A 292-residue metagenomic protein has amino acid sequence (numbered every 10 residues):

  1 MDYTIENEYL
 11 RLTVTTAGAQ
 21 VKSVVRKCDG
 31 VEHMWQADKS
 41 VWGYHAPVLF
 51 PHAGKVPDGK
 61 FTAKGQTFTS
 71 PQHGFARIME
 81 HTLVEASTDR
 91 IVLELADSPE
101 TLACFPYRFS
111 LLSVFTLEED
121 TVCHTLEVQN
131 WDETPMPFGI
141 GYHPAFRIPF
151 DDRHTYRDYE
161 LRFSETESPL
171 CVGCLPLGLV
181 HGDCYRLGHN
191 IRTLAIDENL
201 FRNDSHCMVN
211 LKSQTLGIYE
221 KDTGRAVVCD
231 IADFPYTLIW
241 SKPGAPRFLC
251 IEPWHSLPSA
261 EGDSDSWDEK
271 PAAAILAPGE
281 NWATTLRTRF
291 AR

Functional and structural regions predicted by a protein language model:
E8-T67: Acidic-aromatic substrate-binding/catalytic surfaces of carbohydrate-active enzymes
V14, F61-G65, T69, A274-A291: Short Pro-Gly-centered flexible turn/kink motifs
Q66-E119: Extended, loop-rich substrate-binding clefts of extracytoplasmic carbohydrate-active enzymes
D97-D151: Acidic, contiguous internal or C-terminal segments within carbohydrate-active enzymes that form a structured patch used
I148-I231: Active-site/ligand-binding surface loops and adjacent short beta/alpha elements that line catalytic pockets across
E220-S259: Glycine-rich active-site loops that engage anionic ligands at enzyme catalytic sites
I251, L257-A274: A conserved acidic, glycine/proline-rich C-terminal tail/linker
